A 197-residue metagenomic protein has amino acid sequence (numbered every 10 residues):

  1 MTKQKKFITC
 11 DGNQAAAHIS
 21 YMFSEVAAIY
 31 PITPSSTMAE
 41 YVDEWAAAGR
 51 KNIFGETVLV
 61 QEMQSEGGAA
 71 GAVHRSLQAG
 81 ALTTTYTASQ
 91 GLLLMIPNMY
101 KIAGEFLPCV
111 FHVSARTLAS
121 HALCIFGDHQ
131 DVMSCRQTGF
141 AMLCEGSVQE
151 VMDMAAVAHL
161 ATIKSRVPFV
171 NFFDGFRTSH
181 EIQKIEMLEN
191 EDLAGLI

Functional and structural regions predicted by a protein language model:
M1-S134, G139, A156, G175-F176 (+1 more regions): Thiamine diphosphate
F54-V58, F169-I197: Conformationally flexible catalytic loops at phosphate/diphosphate-handling active centers
Q130-G175: Internal, well-ordered domain-core segments that constitute the primary functional module of diverse proteins
